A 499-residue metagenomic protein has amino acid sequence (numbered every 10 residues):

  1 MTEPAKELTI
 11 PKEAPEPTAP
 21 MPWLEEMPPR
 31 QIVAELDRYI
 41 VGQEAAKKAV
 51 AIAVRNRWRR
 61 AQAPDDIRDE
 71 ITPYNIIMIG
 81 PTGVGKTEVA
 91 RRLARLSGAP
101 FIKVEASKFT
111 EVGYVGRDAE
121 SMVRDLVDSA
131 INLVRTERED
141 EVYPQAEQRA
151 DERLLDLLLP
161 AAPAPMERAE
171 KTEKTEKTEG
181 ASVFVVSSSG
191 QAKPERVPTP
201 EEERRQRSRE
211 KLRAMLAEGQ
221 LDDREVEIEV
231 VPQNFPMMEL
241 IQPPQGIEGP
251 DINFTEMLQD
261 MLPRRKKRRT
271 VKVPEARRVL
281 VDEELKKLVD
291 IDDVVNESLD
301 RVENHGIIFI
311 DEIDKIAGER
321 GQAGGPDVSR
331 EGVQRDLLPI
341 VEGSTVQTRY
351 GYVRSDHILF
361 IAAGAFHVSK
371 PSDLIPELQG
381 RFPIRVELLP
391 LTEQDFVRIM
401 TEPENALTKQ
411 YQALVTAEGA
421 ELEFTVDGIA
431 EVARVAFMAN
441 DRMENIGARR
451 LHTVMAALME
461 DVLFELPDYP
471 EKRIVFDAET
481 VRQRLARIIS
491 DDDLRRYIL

Functional and structural regions predicted by a protein language model:
M1-L499: Non-catalytic accessory segments flanking P-loop/AAA+ NTPase cores
